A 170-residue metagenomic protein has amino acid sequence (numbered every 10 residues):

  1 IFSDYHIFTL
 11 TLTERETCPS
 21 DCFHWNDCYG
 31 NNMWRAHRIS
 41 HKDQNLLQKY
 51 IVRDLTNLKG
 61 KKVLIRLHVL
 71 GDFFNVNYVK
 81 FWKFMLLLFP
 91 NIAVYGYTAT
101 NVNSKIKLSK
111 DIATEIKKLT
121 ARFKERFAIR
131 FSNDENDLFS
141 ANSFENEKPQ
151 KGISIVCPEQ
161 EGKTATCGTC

Functional and structural regions predicted by a protein language model:
I1-C170: Class I S-adenosyl-L-methionine
